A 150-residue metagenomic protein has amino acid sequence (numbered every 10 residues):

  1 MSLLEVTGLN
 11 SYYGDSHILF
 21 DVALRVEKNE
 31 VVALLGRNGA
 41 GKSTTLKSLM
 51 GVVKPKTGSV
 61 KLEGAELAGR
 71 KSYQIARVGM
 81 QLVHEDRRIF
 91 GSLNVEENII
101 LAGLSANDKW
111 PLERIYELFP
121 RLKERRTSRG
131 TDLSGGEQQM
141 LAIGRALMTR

Functional and structural regions predicted by a protein language model:
V32-A33, L82: Short beta-strand immediately N-terminal to the Walker A/P-loop
L35-R37: The feature captures the beta-strand-to-loop junction immediately N-terminal to the Walker
M50: Helix-to-loop junction immediately C-terminal to a conserved catalytic motif
K54, E66-R87, L112, E124-S128: ABC ATPase NBD coupling module
S59-K61, A65-E66: ATP-binding/catalytic-site motifs of ATP-hydrolyzing domains
R129-L133, E137: Conserved ABC ATPase signature
M148-R150: A short, proline-enriched helix->beta-strand linker immediately N-terminal to the Walker B motif in ABC-type P-loop
